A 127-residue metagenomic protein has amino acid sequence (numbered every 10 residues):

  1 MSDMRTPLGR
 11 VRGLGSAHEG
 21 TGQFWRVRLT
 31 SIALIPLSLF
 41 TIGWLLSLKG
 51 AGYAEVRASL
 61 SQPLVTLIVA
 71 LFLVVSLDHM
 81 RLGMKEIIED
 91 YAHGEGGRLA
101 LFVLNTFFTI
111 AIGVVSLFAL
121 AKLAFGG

Functional and structural regions predicted by a protein language model:
M1-G127: Membrane-embedded alpha-helical bundles that constitute the cytochrome b-like, heme-associated redox core of multi-pass
